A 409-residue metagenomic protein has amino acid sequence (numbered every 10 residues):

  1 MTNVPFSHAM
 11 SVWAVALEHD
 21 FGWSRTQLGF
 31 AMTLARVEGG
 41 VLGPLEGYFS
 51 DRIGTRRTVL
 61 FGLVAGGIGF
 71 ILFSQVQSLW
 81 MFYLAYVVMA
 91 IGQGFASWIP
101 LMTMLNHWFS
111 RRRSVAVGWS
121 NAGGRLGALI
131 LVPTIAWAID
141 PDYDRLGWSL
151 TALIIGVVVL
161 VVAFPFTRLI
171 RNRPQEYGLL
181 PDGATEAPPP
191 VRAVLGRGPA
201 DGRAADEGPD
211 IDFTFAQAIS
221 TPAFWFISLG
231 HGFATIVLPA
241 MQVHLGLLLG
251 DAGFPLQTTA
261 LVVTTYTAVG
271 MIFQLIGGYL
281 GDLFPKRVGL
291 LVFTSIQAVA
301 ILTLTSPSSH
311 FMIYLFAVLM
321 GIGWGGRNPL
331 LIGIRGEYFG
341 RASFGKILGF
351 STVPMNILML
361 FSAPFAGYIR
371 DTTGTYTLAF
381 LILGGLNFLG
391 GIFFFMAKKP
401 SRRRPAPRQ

Functional and structural regions predicted by a protein language model:
M10-A14, A216-F273, Y279, S362: Extracytoplasmic gate region of multi-pass secondary transporters
L17, F95-F109, G326-F339: Intracellular juxtamembrane helix-capping segments at the cytosolic ends of symmetry-related transmembrane helices
L17-E18, F49-S50, T134-D144, L249-G250 (+2 more regions): Interfacial helix-cap and linker-helix signal at transmembrane-aqueous boundaries of multi-pass secondary transporters
T33-Y48, T264-G277: Central cavity-lining transmembrane alpha-helices of secondary-active solute carriers, predominantly the Major
V64-Q77, I296-S308: C-terminal ends and interior cores of transmembrane alpha-helices in multi-pass membrane transporters/permeases
G69, W80-A96, M312-G325: Hydrophobic core of transmembrane alpha-helices in multi-pass small-molecule transporters, especially MFS/SLC-type
G124-Y177: Helix-loop-helix hairpin linking two adjacent transmembrane segments in secondary transporters
L238, T258, T264-I334: C-terminal transmembrane helical hairpin of 12-TM major facilitator-type secondary transporters
